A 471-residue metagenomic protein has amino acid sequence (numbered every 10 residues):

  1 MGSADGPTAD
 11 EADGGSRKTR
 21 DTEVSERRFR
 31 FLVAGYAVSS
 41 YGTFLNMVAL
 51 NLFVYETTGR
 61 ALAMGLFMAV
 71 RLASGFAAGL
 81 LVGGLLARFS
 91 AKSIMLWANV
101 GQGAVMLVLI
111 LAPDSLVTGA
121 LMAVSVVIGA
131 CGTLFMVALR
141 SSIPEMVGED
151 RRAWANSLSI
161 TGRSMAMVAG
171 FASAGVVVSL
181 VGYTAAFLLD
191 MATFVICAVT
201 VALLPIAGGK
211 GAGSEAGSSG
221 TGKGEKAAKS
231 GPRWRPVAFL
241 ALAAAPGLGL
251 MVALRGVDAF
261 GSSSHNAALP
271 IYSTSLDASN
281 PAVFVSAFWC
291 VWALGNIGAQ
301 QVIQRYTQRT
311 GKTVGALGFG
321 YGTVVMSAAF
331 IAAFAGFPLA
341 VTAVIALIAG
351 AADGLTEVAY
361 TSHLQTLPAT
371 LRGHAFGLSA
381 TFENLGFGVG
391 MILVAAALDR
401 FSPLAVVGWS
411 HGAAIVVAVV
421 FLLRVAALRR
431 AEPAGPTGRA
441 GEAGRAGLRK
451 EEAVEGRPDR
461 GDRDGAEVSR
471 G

Functional and structural regions predicted by a protein language model:
D10-F29, A207-V252, E442-G447, E451: Juxtamembrane intracellular "pre-TM" segments in multi-pass secondary transporters
R28-Y36, M64, M95, L121 (+4 more regions): Hydrophobic alpha-helix/TM-entry signal in multi-pass membrane transporters
F31-M47, V70-G84, S90-G103, A120-V178 (+5 more regions): Substrate-agnostic recognition of the 12-TM MFS/MFS-like secondary transporter fold
A37, V48-A49, V181-L188, P236-Q300 (+1 more regions): A single, central transmembrane helix in multi-pass transporters
N46-A49, F53, T58-G65, S157 (+2 more regions): Small-residue hotspots at the loop-to-helix junctions and early N-terminal turns of transmembrane alpha-helices
N51, M106-I110, A174, V178 (+7 more regions): Structural signal for membrane-spanning alpha-helices in multi-pass inner-membrane proteins, emphasizing helix cores
F76-V82, L86-R88, K92-I94, A98 (+4 more regions): C-terminal transmembrane bundle of multi-pass solute transporters/carriers
T118-G129, W154-E215, H265, V283-V291 (+3 more regions): Hydrophobic alpha-helical transmembrane segments
